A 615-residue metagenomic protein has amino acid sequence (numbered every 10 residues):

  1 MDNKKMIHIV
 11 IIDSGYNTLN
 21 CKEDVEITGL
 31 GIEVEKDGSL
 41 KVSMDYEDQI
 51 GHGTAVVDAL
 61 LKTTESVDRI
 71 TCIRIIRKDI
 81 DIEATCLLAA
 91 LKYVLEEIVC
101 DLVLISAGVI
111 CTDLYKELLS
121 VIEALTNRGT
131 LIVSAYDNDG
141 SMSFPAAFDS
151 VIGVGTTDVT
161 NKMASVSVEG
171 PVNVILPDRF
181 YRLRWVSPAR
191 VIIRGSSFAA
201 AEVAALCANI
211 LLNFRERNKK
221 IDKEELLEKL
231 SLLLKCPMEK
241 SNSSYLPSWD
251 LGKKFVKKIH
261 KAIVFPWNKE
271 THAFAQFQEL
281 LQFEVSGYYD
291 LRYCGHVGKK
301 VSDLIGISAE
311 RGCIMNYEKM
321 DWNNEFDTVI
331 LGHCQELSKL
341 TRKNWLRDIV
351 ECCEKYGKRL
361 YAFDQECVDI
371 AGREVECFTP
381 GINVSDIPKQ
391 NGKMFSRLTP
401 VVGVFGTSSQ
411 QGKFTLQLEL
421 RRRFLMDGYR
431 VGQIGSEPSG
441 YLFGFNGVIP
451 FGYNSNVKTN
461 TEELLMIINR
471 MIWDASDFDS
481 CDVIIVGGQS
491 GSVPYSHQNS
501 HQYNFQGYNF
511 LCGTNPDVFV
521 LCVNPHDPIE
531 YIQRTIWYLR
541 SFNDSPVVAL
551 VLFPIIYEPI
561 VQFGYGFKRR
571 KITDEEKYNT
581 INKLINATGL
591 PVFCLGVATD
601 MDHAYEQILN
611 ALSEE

Functional and structural regions predicted by a protein language model:
M1-T63, D68: Active-site core segment of subtilase-fold serine proteases
D13, S141-L212: Extracellular S/T/G-rich loop segment that most often corresponds to the catalytic His/Ser-adjacent loop
V42-I110: Subtilisin-like peptidase catalytic core
L91-E117, E325-K339: Short acidic, glycine-rich surface-loop motifs adjacent to enzyme active sites
D101-L104, L212-K258: C-terminal subdomain of the subtilisin-like protease fold in secreted/lumenal serine endopeptidases
S338-V401: Extreme N-terminal, non-catalytic leader segments that precede Walker-type/kinase nucleotide-binding cores
E354-K355, A362-G372, M466-R470, D474 (+2 more regions): Conserved catalytic-core segment of NTP-binding enzymes
I387-I434: Walker A (P-loop) phosphate-binding motif
